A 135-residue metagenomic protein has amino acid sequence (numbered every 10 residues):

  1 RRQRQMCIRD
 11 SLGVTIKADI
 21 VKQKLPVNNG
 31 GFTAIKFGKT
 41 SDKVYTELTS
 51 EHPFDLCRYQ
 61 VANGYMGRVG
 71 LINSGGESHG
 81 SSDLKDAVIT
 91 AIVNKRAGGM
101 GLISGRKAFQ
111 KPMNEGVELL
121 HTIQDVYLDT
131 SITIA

Functional and structural regions predicted by a protein language model:
R4-I8: Short, small-residue-biased leader/transition segments that mark boundaries at the very start of proteins
R9-I16, I20: Phosphate/pyrophosphate-binding betaalpha-module
K24-A135: Catalytic-face loop-and-helix region of soluble metabolic enzyme cores
